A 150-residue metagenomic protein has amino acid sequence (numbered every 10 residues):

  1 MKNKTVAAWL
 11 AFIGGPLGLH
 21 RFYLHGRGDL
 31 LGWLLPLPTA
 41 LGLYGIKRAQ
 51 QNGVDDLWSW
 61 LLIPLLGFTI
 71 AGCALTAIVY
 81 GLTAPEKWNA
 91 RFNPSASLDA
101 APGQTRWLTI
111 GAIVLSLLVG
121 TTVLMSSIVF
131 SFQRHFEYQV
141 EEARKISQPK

Functional and structural regions predicted by a protein language model:
M1-A8, W33-K150: Transmembrane helix recognition focused on a "late"/terminal membrane span
M1-K2, I13-G32: Membrane interfacial helix-start motif at the N-side
